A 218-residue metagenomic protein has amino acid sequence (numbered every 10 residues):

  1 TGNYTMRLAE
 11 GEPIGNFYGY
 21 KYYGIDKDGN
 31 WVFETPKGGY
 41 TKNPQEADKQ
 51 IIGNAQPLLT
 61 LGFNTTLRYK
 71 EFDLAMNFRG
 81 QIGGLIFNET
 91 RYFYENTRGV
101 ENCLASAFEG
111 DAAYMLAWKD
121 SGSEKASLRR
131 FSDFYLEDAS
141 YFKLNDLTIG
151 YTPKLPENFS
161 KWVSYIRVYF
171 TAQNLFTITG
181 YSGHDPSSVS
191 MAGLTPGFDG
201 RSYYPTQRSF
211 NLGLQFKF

Functional and structural regions predicted by a protein language model:
T1-A55, Q173-L175, G180: Conserved small-residue
T1-G2, R91-V100, Y181-L194: Flexible, surface-exposed loop regions and adjacent strand-edge segments of Gram-negative outer-membrane beta-barrel
N3-M6, E12-N16, G29, Q81-Q173: Extracytoplasmic gating/loop element in the C-terminal half of outer-membrane beta-barrel translocons and assembly
L59, K70-F72, S140, W162-I166 (+1 more regions): Outer-envelope beta-barrel architecture signal
R68, R79-Q81, T171-L175, K217: Outer-membrane beta-barrel pore domains and translocons
E71-M76, P156-E157: Repeated loop/turn-to-beta-strand initiation elements of outer-membrane beta-barrel proteins
M76, V168-F170, L214: Membrane-embedded beta-strand positions of outer-membrane beta-barrel proteins
T206-F218: Outer-membrane beta-barrel "beta-signal"
